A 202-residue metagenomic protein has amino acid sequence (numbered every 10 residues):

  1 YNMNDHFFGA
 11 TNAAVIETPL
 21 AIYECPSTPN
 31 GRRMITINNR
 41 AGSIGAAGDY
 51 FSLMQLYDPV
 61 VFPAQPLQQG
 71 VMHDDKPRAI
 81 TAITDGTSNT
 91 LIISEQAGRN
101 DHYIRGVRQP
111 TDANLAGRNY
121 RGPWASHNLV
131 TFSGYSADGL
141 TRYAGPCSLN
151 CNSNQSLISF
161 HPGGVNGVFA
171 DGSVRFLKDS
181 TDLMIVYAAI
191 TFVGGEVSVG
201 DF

Functional and structural regions predicted by a protein language model:
Y1-A41: Short, surface-exposed recognition loops and adjoining beta-strand edges that mediate ligand/DNA contacts, enriched
F7, I16, P29, R40-F202: Hydrophobic alpha-helical interface faces used for helix-helix packing
